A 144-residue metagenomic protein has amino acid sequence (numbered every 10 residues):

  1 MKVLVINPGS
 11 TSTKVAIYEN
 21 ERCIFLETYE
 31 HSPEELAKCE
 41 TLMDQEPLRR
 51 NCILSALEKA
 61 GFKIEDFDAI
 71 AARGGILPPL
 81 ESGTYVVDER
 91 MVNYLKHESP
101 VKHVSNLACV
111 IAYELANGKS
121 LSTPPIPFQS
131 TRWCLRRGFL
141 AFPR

Functional and structural regions predicted by a protein language model:
K2-L4, K59-A60: Short secondary-structure capping/turn segments at boundaries of alpha-helices and beta-strands
V3-D44: Short glycine-rich, Thr/Ser-proximal phosphate-binding strand/loop in the N-terminal lobe of ATP-dependent enzymes
Y29-A71: Conserved active-site "lid/cap" helical segment
E46-C52, S99-L107: Glycine-rich anion/phosphate-binding loops
L57-V104, L121, Q129-P143: Short beta-strand-loop/turn "lid" adjacent to the catalytic site in phosphate-handling enzymes
A72, A108-I111: Long, well-ordered hydrophobic secondary-structure segments characteristic of membrane-embedded and membrane-proximal
V110-T123: A structural motif corresponding to the C-terminal end of an alpha-helix and its immediate exit/capping segment
